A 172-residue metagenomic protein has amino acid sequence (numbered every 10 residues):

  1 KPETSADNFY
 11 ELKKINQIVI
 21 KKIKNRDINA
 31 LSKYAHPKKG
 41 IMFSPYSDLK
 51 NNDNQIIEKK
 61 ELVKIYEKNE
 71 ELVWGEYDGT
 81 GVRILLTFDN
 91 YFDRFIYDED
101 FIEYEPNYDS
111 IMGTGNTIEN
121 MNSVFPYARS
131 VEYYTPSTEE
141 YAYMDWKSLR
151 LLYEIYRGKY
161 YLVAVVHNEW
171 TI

Functional and structural regions predicted by a protein language model:
K1-K21, N25, N29, K33 (+3 more regions): Short, low-complexity N-terminal intrinsically disordered segments enriched in polar/charged residues
V19, V63, V73, V82 (+3 more regions): Extended aliphatic helical segments
Y34-M112: Surface-exposed acidic loop/strand-edge motifs in secreted or periplasmic proteins that form small linear binding
N90, R94-I172: Short beta-strand edge/turn micro-motifs at domain boundaries
